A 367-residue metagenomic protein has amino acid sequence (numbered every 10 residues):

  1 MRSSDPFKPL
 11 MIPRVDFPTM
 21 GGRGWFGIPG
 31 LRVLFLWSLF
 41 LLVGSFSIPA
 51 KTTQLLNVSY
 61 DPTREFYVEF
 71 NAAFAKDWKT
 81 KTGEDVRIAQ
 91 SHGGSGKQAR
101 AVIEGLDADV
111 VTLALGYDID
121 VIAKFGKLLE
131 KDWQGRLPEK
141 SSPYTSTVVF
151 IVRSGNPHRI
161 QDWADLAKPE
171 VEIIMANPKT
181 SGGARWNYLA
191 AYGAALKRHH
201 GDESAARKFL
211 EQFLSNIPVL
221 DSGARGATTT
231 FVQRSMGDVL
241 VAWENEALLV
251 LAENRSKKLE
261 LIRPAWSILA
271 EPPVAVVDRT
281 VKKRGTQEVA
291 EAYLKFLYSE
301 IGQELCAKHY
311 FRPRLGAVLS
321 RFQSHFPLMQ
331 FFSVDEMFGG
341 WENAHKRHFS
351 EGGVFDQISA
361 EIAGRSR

Functional and structural regions predicted by a protein language model:
M1-L31: N-terminal secretory signal peptides that target proteins for export/translocation
R32-S45: Bacterial N-terminal signal peptides
K51-T180, Q323, Q330, I358-S359 (+1 more regions): N-terminal segment of the mature folded domain
V58-Y60, V152-S154, E172-H199, F213-I217 (+1 more regions): Short beta-strand->loop
S142-S146, R207-L214, L220-S222, N254-Q287 (+1 more regions): Periplasmic-binding protein-like
G155-Q161, T180, G193-G201, T280-E288: Short helix-loop capping/hinge motifs at secondary-structure junctions, enriched in acidic/polar residues
R198-A265: Ligand-binding pocket segment of bilobal, Venus flytrap-like solute-binding proteins
V281-R367: Extracellular/periplasmic juxtamembrane helices and adjacent flexible linkers that interface with membrane partners
